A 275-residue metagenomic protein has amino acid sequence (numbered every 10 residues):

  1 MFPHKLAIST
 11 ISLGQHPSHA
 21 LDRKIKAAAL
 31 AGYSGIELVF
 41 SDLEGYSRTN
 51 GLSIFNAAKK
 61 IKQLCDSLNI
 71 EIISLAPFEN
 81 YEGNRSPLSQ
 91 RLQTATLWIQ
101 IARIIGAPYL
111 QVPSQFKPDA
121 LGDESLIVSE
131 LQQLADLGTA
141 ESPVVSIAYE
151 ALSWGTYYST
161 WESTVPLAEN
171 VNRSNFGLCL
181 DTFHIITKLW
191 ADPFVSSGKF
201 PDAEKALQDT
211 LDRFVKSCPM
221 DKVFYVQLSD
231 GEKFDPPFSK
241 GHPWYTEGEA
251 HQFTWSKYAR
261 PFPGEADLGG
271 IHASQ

Functional and structural regions predicted by a protein language model:
M1-G32, D66, G106, Y158-Q275: Histidine-acidic metal/acid-base catalytic patches
M1-I11, E71-G83: N-terminal small/glycine-rich loop or linker at the start of catalytic domains across soluble metabolic enzymes
S12-Q15, D42-T49, F78-E82, F116-P118 (+2 more regions): Short histidine/acidic/glycine/proline-rich micro-motifs that form metal- and phosphate-coordinating active-site loops
A20-R23, T49-A57, S86-T94, D119-E130 (+4 more regions): Alpha-helix N-cap and loop-to-helix initiation/capping positions
K24, I61, T94-I101, E130-L134 (+3 more regions): Alpha-helical packing segments of well-folded alpha/beta enzyme cores
E37, S74-A76, Q111, A148 (+2 more regions): Conserved beta-strand positions in the central sheet of alpha/beta enzyme cores
E37-C65, S114-L121: Glycine-rich, proline-tolerant flexible connector loops at the mouths of alpha/beta enzymes
L64-E71, Y81-L180, T187: Active-site acidic/histidine proton-transfer and metal-coordination neighborhood in alpha/beta enzyme cores
